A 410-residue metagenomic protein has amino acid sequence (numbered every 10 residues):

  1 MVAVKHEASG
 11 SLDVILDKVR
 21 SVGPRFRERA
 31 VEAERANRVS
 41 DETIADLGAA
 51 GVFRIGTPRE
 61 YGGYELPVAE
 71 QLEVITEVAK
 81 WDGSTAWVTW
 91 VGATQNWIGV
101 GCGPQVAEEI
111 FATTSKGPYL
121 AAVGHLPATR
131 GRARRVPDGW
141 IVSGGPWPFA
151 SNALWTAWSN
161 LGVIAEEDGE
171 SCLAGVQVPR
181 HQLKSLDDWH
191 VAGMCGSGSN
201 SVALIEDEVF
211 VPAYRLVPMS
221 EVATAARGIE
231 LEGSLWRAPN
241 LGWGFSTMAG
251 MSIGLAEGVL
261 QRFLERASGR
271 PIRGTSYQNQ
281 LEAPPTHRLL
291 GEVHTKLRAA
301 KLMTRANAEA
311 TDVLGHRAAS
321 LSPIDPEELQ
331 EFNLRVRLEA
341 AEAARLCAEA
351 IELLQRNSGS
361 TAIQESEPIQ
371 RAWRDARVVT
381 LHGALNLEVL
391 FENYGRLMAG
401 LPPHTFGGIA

Functional and structural regions predicted by a protein language model:
M1-D17, S21, I409-A410: Basic/polar N-terminal segments that are highly enriched at the extreme N-terminus, encompassing both cleavable
R20, G254-E257, Q261, G291-R298 (+4 more regions): Generic structural signal for well-ordered, non-transmembrane alpha-helical segments in soluble/cytosolic regions
D41-A49, R54-W155: Glycine-rich flavin
F149-H190, G198-S201: A short core secondary-structure module
N200-L297: Glycine-rich beta->alpha junctions and the first turn(s) of the following alpha-helix
R288-E342: C-terminal structural cap/anchor segments
E331-S366: Charged, glycine-rich active-site and insertion segments that engage polyanionic ligands
S358-A410: Glycine-rich phosphate/cofactor-binding loops in nucleotide/flavin-utilizing enzymes
